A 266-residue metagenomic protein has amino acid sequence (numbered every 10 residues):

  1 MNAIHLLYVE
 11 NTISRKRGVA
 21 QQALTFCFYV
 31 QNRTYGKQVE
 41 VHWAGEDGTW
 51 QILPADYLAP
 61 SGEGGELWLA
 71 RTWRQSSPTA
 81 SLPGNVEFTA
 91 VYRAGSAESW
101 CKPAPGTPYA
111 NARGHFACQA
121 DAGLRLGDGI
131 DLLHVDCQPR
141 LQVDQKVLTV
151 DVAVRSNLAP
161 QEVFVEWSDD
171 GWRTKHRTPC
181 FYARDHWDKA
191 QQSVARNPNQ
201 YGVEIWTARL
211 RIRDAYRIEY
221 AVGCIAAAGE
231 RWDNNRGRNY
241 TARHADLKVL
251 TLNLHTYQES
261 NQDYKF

Functional and structural regions predicted by a protein language model:
M1-F266: Glycan-association/targeting regions that enable binding to alpha-glucans and other polysaccharides
